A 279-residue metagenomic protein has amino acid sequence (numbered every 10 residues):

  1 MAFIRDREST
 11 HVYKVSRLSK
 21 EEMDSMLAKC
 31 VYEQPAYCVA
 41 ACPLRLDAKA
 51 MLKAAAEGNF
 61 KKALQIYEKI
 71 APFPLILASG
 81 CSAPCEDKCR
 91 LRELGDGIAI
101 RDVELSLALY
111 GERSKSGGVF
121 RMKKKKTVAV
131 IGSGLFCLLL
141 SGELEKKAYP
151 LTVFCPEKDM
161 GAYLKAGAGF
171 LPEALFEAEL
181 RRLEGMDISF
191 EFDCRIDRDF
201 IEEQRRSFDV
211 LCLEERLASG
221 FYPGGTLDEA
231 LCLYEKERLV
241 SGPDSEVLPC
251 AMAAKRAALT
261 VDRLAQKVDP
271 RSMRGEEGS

Functional and structural regions predicted by a protein language model:
M1-F120, T127, L213-S279: Ferredoxin-type iron-sulfur electron-transfer modules and their immediate structural context
R5-S16, R45-A56, G97, V130-D197 (+4 more regions): Beta1-alpha1 glycine-rich phosphate/pyrophosphate-binding loop at the start of Rossmann-like nucleotide-binding domains
K62, T127, E177-F221: Feature captures the FAD/FMN-dependent oxidoreductase FAD-binding
Y67, T127, K147, M160-L164 (+2 more regions): Conserved redox-cofactor binding core of oxidoreductases
F120-K123, R181, E203-R206, L231-Y234: Solvent-exposed alpha-helices and their adjacent loops that cap or buttress functional pockets in soluble metabolic
Y163-A166, E203-R206, Y222-T226: Short acidic, glycine/serine/threonine-rich loops at helix termini
